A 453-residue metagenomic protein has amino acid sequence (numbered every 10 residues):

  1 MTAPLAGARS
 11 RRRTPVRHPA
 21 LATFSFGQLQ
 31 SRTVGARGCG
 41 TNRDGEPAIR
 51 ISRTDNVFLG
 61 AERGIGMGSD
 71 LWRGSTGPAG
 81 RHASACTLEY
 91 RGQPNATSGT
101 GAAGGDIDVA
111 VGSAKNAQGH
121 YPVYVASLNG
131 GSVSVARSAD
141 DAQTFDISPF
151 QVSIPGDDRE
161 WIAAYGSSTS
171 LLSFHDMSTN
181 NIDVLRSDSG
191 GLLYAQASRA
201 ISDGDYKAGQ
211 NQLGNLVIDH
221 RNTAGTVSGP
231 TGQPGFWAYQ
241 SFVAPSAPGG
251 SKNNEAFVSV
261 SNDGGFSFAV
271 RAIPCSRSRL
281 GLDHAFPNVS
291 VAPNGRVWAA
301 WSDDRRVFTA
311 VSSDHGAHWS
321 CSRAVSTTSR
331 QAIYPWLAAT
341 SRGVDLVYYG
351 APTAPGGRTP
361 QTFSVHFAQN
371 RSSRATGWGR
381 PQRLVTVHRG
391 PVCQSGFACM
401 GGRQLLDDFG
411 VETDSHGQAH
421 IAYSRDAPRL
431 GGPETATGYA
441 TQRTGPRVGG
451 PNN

Functional and structural regions predicted by a protein language model:
T2-P4: C-terminal segment of classical bacterial N-terminal signal peptides
G7-N453: Extracellular, repeat-based ectodomains that mediate carbohydrate processing or recognition
